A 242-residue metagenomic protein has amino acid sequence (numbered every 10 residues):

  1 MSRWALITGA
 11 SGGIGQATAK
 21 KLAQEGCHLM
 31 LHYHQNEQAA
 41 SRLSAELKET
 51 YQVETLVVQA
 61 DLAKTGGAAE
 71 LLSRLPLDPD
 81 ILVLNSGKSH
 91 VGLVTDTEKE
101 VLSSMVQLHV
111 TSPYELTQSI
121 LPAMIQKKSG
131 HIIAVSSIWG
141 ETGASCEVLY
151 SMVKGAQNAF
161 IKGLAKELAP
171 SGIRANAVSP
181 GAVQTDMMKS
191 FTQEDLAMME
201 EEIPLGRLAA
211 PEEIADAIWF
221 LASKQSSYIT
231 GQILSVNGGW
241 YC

Functional and structural regions predicted by a protein language model:
S11-G12: Conserved glycine-rich cofactor-binding loop
L93-V94, E98-V106, M188, D195 (+1 more regions): Substrate-binding pocket helix/loop in short-chain dehydrogenase/reductase
T97, G143-M152, G163, F191: Active-site loop-to-helix junction immediately N-terminal to the catalytic Tyr of the SDR YXXXK motif in Rossmann-fold
T117, V153: Active-site helix of classical SDR
P122, K166-P170, S227: Alpha-helical segment proximal to the catalytic Tyr-Lys
S137: Residue(s) in the substrate-gating loop at a strand-loop-helix junction that position the organic substrate next
R207-V236, Y241: C-terminal substrate-recognition "lid" of short-chain dehydrogenase/reductases
